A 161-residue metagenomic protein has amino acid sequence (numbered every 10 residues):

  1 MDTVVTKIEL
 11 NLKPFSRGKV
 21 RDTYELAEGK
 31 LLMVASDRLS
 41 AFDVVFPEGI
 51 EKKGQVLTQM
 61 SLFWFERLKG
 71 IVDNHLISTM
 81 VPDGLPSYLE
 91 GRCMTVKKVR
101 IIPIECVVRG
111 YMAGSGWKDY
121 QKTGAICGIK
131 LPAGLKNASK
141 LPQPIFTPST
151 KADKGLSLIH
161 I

Functional and structural regions predicted by a protein language model:
D2-A152: Active-site loop/lid in soluble adenylation, ligation, and acyl-transfer enzymes
I159-I161: Conserved small/polar residues in nucleotide/adenosyl-binding loops
